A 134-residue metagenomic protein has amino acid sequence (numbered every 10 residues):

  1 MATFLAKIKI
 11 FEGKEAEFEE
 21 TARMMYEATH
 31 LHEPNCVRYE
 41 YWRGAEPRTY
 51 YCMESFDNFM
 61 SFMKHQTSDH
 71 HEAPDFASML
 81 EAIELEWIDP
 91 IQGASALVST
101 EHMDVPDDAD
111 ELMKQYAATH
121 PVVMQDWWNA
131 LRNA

Functional and structural regions predicted by a protein language model:
M1-A2, E17, E33-P34: Short, flexible segments with low predicted structural confidence
A2-K9, V37-D69, I88, L97-P106: Short, well-ordered beta-strand segments in beta-rich or mixed alpha/beta enzyme and ligand-binding folds
K9-E20: Short, surface-exposed ligand-recognition loops at beta-strand->loop->(often short) alpha-helix junctions that present
F11-G13, P90-G93: Generic structural motif
M24, A28-V37, S55-I91, A117-A134: An amphipathic, aromatic/His-enriched active-site/gating alpha helix that lines ligand/cofactor pockets
S78, G93-S95, M103: Terminal, compositionally biased segments used for targeting/anchoring and flexible tails
D108-Y116: N-terminal hydrophobic or amphipathic helices and topogenic motifs
